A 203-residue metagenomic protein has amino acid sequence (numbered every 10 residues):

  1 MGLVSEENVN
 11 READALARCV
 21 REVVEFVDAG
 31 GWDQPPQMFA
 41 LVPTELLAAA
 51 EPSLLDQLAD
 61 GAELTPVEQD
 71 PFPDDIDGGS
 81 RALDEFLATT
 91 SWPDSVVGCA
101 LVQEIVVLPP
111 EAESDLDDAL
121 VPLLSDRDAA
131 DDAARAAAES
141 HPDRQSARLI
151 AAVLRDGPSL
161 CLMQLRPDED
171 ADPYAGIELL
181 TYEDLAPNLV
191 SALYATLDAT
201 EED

Functional and structural regions predicted by a protein language model:
M1-W32: Short N-terminal edge-element motif at the start of the domain
E22-F26, D84-F86, A134-A136: Short alpha-helical segments and helix-capping/turn motifs at coil-helix boundaries
V23-D75: N-terminal interaction modules that seed assembly of large macromolecular complexes
P35-M38, V96-G98, S146-I150: Short, surface-exposed beta-edge/turn micro-motifs
P43-T44, Q103-V106: Structural motif
L54-D60, F72-D77, R81, E85-S95: Acidic, polar low-complexity intrinsically disordered regions
L87-E104, E111: Primary mode marks residue(s) on the alpha4-beta5-alpha5 output face of response regulator receiver
E111-D203: Glycine-rich, aromatic-bearing surface loops/beta-hairpins
